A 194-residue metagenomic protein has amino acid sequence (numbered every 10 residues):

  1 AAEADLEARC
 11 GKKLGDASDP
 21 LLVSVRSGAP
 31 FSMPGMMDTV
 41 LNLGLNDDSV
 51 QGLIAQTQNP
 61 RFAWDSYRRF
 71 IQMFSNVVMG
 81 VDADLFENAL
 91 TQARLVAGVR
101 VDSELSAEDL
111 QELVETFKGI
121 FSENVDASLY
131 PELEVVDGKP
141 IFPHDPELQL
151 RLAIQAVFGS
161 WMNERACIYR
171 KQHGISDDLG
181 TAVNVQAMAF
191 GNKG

Functional and structural regions predicted by a protein language model:
A1-G194: Nucleotide/phosphate-binding sheet-loop regions of phosphoryl- and nucleotidyl-transfer enzymes
